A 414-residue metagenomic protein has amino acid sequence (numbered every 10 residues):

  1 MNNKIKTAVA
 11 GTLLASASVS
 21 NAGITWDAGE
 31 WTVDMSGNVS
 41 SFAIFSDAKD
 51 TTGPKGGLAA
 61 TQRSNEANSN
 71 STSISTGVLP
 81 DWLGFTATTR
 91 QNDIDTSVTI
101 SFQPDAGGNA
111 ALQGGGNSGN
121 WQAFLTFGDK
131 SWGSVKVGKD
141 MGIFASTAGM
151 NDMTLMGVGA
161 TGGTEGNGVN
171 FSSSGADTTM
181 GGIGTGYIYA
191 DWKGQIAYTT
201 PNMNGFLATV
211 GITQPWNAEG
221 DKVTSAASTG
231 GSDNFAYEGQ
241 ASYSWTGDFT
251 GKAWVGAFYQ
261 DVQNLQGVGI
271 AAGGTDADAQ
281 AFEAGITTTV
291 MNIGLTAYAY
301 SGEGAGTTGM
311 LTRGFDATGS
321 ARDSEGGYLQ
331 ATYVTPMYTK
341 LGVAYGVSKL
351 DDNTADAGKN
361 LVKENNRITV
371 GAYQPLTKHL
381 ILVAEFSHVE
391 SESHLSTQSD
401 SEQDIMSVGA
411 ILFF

Functional and structural regions predicted by a protein language model:
N2, A28-E30, R90-N92, K130-G133 (+5 more regions): Outer-membrane beta-barrel channels and translocator barrels
I24-F45, A67-A218, D233-F235, Y243-W245: Outer membrane beta-barrel
V33-S41, T96-I100, V135, F206-V210 (+9 more regions): Transmembrane beta-strands of outer-membrane beta-barrel proteins
S41-D47, Q91-D93, F102-A106, M141-I143 (+8 more regions): Transmembrane beta-strands of outer-membrane beta-barrel pores
T51-G77, L112-N120, G186-I188, T224-F235 (+4 more regions): Replace "Gram-negative outer membrane beta-barrel proteins" with "bacterial and organellar outer membrane beta-barrel
G84-T86, F124-F127, A197-T199, Q240-S242 (+5 more regions): Outer-membrane beta-barrel architecture
E238-V370, P375: Detector for outer-membrane/organellar transmembrane beta-barrel domains, recognizing the amphipathic beta-strand
L376, E402-F414: Outer-membrane beta-barrel "beta-signal"
